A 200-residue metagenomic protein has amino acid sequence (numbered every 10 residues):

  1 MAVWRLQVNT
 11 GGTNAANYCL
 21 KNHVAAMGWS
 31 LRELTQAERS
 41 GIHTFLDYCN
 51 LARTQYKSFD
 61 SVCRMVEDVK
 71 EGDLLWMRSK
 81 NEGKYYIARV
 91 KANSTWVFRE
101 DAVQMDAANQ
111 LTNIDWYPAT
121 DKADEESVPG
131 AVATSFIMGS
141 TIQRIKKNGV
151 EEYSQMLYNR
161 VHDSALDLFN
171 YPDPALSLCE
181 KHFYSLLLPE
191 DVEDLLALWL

Functional and structural regions predicted by a protein language model:
A2-K70, I87, A92-L200: Mixed-charge (Asp/Glu-Lys/Arg
S79-K84: Short, charged beta-turn/beta-strand-edge "cap" motif at the junction between a beta-strand and an adjacent loop
